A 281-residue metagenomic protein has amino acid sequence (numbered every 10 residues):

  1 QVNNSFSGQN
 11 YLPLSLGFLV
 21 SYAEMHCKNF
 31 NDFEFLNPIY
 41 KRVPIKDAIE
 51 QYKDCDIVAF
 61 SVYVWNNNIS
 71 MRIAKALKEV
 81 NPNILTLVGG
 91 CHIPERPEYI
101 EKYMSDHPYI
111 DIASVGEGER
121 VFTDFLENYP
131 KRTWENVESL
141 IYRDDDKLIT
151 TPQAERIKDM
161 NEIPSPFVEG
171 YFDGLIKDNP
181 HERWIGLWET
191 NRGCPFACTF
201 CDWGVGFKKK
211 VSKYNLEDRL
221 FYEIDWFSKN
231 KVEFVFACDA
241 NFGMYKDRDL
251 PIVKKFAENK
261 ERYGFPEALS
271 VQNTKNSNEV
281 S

Functional and structural regions predicted by a protein language model:
Q1, V58-S61, V235-D239: Short beta-strands and strand-loop turn motifs
Q1-V2, P38, C91, A240 (+1 more regions): Cofactor-binding loop segments of dinucleotide-utilizing enzymes, especially the Rossmann-like FAD- and NAD(P)+-binding
N4-L16: Glycine- and acidic-residue-enriched helix-capping/strand-helix junction motifs
P13, I49, V64-N67, M71 (+4 more regions): Non-membrane alpha-helical structural segments and their capping/turn regions in soluble enzymes
L14-S21, E223: Short amphipathic alpha-helix
Y22, C27-D159: Glycine-rich beta-alpha loop elements in corrinoid/cobalamin-binding modules across cobalamin-dependent enzymes
E162, P166-S281: Radical SAM [4Fe-4S] cluster-binding motif and immediate context
